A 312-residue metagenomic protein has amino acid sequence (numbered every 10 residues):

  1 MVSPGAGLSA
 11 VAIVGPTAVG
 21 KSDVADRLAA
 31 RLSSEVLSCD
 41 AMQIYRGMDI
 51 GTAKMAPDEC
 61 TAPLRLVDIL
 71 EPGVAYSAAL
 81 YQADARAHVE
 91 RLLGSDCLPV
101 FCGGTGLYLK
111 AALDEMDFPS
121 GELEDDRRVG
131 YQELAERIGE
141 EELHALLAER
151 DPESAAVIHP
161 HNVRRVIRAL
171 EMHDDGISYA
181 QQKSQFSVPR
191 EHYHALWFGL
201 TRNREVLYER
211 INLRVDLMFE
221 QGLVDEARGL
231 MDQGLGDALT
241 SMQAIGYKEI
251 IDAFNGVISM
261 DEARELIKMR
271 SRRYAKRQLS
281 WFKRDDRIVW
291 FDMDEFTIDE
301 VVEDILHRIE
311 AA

Functional and structural regions predicted by a protein language model:
M1-A312: Phosphate/pyrophosphate-binding catalytic cores of soluble transferases and nucleic-acid-acting enzymes
